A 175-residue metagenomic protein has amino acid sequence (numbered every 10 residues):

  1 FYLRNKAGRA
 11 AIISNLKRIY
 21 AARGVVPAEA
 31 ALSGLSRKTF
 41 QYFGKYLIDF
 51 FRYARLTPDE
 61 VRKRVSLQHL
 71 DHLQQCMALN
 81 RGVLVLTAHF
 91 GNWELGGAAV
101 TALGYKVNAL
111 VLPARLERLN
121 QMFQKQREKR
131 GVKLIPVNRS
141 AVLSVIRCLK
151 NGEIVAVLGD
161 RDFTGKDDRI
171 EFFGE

Functional and structural regions predicted by a protein language model:
F1-L84, G91: Membrane-proximal helical "anchor" segments flanking the first transmembrane region of inner-membrane enzymes
F50-E175: Soluble catalytic domains of membrane acyltransferases
